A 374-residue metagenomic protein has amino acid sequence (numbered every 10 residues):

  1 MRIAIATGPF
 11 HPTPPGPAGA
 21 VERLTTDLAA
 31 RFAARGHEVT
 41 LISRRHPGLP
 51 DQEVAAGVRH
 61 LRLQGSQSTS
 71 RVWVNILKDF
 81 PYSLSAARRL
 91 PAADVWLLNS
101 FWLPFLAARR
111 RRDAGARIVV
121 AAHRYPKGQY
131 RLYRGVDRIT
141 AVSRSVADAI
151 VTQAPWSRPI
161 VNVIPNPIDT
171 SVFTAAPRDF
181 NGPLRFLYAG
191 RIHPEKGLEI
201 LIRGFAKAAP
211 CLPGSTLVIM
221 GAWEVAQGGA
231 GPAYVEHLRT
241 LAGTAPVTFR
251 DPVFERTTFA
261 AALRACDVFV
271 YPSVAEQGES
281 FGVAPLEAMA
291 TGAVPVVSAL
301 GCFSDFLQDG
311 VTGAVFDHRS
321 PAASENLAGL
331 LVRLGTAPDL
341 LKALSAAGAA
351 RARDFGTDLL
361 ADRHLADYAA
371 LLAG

Functional and structural regions predicted by a protein language model:
T7-T13, R31-W73, V225: N-terminal strand-loop element at the rim of the active site of nucleotide-sugar-dependent glycosyltransferases
T140, P177-K207, L217-M220: Conserved donor-binding/catalytic core segment of Leloir-type glycosyltransferases
S145, P167: Carbohydrate-associated surface elements
G231-T257: Nucleotide-activated donor-binding/catalytic signature segment of Leloir-type glycosyltransferases, i.e., the conserved
R264-S280, A293: Acidic donor-binding loop of glycosyltransferase active sites
V294-V297, L307: Short hydrophobic beta-strand element within catalytic cores of glycosyltransferases and related nucleotide-activated
S304-V332, D339: Change "using UDP/GDP/dTDP sugars" to "using nucleotide sugars
R333, D339-D354, A366: A short, well-ordered alpha-helix in the C-terminal region of glycosyltransferases
